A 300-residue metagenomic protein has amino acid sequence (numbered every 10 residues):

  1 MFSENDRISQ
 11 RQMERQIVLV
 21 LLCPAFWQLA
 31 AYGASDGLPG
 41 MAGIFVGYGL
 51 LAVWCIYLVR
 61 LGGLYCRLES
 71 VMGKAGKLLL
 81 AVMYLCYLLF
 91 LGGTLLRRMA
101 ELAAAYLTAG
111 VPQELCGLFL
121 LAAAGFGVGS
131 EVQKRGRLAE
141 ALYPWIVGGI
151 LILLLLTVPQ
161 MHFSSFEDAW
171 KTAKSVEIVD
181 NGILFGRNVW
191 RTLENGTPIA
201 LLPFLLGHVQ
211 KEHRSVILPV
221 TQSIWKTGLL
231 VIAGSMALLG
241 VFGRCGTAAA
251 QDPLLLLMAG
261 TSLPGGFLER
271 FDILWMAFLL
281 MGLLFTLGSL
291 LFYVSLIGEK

Functional and structural regions predicted by a protein language model:
M1-Q10: Short, Lys/Arg-rich, polar N-terminal cytosolic tail immediately upstream of the first transmembrane signal-anchor
S9-A31, G43-G47, L51-W54, Y84-L88 (+7 more regions): Hydrophobic, membrane-embedded alpha-helices of multi-pass small-molecule transporters
F26-A122: Membrane helical hairpin/interfacial module
Y65-A75, V132-A139, H208-T221, G298-E299: Membrane-interface helix-boundary motifs at transmembrane edges
L68-K74, S175-D180, P264-R270: Helix-boundary and loop/linker segments of multi-pass membrane transporters
M99, A103, E114-L115, G127-V158: Membrane-interface loop-to-helix entry segments
V241-D272: Membrane-interface interhelical connector segments
L287-K300: Alpha-helical transmembrane segments
